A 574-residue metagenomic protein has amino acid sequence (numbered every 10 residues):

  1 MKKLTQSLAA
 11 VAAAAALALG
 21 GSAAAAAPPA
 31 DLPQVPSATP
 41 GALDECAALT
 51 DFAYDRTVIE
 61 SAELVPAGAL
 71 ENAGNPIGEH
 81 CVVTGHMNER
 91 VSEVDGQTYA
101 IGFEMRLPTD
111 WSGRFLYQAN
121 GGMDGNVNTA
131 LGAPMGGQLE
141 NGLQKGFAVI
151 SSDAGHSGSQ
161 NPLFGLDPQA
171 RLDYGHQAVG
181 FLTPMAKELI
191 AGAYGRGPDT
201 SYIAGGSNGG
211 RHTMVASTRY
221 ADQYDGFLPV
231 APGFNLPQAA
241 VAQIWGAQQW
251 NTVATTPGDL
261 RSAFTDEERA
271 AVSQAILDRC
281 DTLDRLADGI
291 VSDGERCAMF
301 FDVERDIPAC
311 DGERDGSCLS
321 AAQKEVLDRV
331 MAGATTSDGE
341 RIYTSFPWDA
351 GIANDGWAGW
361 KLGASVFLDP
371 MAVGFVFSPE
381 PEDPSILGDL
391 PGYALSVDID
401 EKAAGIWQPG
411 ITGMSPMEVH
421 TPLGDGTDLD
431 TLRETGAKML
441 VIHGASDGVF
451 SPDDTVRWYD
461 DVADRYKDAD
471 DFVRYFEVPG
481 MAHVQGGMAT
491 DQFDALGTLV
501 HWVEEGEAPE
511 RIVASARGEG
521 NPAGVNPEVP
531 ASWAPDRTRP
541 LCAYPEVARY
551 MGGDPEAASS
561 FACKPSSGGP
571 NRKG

Functional and structural regions predicted by a protein language model:
M1-A27: Secretory targeting and sorting signals
A25-S112, V127-T129, A133-G137, S273 (+4 more regions): Catalytic-loop region of hydrolases
E93-T98, V127-G132, Q160-G165, M214-R219 (+7 more regions): Short, solvent-exposed loop/turn and secondary-structure capping segments
S112, N120-G195, V241, P391-V419 (+1 more regions): Cap/lid segment of the alpha/beta-hydrolase catalytic domain
A204-G209, T213, D447: Gly/Ala-rich beta-loop-alpha elbow adjacent to hydrolase catalytic centers
V215-S217, D222-S337: A catalytic-pocket lid/entrance helix-loop region that shapes and gates access to the active site across common
L440-H443: Short beta-strand/loop motif that positions the catalytic acidic residue of the alpha/beta-hydrolase fold
V473-G486, R517-N521: Histidine-bearing beta->alpha loop at or near hydrolase active sites
